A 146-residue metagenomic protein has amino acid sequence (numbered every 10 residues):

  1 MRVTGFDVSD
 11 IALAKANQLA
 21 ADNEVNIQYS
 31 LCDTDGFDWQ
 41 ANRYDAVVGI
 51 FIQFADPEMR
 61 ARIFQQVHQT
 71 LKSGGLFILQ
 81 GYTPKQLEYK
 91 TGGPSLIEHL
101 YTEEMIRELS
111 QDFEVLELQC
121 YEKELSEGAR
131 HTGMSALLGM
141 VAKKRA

Functional and structural regions predicted by a protein language model:
R2-D7: Conserved SAM-binding motif I beta-strand of class I
S9-I11: Conserved SAM/SAH-binding beta-strand->alpha-helix loop
D22-G36: Conserved SAM-binding strand-loop segment of SAM-dependent methyltransferases
D35-A46: A short acidic, Gly/Pro-enriched loop at the edge of an enzyme's catalytic core that lines a small-molecule cofactor
Y44-R60: A short SAM/SAH-binding and catalytic strip from SAM-dependent methyltransferases
A61-S73: A short glycine-rich, Lys/Arg-flanked "PGG" loop and its adjoining helix->strand segment in the class I
G74-Y82: Conserved beta-strand signature within the Rossmann-like core of class I S-adenosyl-L-methionine
I97-Q119, L138-G139: Short alpha-helix
